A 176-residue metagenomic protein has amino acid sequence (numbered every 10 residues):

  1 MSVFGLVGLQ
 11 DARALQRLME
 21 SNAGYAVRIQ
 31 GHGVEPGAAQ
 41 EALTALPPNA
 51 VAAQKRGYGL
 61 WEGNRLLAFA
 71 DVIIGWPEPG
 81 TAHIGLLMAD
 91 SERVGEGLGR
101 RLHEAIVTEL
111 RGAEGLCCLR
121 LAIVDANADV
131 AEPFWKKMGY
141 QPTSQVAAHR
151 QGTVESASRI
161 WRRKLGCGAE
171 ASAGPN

Functional and structural regions predicted by a protein language model:
S2, L6-E92, R100-A105, E109 (+4 more regions): Acetyl-CoA-dependent GNAT
A38, V154-E155: Short Asp/Glu-rich motifs
K55, E155-W161: Short hydrophobic/aromatic beta-strand or adjacent loop that forms the aromatic wall/cage of a ligand/substrate-binding
P79-T81, C118, S158: A generic structural signal for beta-strand entry/edge sites
V94, R120-E132, H149-V154: Conserved beta-strand-loop-alpha-helix junction that forms the acyl-donor binding cleft
G97: Glycine-rich phosphate-binding loop
R100, D125-S144: Conserved active-site alpha-helix within GNAT-family acetyltransferase domains
